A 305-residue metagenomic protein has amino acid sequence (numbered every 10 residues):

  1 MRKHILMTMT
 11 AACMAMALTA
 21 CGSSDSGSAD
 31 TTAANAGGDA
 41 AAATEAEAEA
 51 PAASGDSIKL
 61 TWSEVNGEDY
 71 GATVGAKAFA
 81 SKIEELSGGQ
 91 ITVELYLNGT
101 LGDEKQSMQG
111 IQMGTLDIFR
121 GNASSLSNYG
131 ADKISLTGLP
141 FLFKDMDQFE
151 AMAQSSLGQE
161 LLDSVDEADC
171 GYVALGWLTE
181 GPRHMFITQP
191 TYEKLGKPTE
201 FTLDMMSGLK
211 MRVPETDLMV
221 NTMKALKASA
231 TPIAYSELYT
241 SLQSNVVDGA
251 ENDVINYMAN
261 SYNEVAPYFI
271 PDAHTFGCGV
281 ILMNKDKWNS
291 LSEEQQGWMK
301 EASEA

Functional and structural regions predicted by a protein language model:
M1-M9: Bacterial N-terminal signal peptides that target proteins for export
T10-A15: Hydrophobic helical h-region of N-terminal Sec-dependent signal peptides in bacterial secretory/periplasmic proteins
M16-A20: C-terminal motif of bacterial Sec signal peptides marking the signal peptidase cleavage site
G22-A29, A33, A50-D147, E167 (+1 more regions): N-terminal secretory/targeting leader peptides
D30, N35-A43: Intrinsically disordered, low-complexity Ser/Thr/Pro-rich tracts
K144-A168: A gly/proline- and charged-residue-enriched helix-loop-helix capping module
